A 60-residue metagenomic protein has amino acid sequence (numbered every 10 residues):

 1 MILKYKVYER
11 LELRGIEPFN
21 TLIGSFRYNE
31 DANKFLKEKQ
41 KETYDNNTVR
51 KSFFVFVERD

Functional and structural regions predicted by a protein language model:
M1-L22, V49-R50: Short aromatic-glycine-(Arg/Gly/Cys) micro-motifs in beta-strand/loop hairpins
Y5-Y8, Y28, Y44: Sequence-level detector for tyrosine residue identity
E17-E30, K34, F54: A short, exposed loop/beta-hairpin motif centered on an aromatic-Gly-Thr core
N33, K37-D60: Short, mixed-charge low-complexity intrinsically disordered segments
